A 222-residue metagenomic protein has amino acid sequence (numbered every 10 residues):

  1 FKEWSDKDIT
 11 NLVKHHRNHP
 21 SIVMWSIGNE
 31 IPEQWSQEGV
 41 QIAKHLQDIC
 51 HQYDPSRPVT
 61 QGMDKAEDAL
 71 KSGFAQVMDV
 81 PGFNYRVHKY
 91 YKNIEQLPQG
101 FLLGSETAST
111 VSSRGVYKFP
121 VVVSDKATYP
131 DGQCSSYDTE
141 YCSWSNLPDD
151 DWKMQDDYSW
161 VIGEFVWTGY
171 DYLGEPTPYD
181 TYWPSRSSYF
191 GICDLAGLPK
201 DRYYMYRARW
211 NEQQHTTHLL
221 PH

Functional and structural regions predicted by a protein language model:
F1-H222: Extended substrate-binding grooves/exosites of carbohydrate-active enzymes
